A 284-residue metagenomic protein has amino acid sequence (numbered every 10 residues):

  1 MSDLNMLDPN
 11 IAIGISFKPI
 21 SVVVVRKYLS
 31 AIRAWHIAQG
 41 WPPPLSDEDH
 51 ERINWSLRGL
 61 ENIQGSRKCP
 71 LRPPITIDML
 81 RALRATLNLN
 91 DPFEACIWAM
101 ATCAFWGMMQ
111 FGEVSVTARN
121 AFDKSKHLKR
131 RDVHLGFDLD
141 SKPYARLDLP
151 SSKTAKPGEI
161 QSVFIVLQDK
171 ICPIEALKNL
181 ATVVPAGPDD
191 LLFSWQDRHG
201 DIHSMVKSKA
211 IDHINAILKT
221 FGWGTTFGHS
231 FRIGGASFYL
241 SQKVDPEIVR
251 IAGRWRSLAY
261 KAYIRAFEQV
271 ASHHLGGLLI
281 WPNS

Functional and structural regions predicted by a protein language model:
M1-S284: Extended, non-catalytic subsegments within catalytic or DNA/protein-binding/adaptor domains
